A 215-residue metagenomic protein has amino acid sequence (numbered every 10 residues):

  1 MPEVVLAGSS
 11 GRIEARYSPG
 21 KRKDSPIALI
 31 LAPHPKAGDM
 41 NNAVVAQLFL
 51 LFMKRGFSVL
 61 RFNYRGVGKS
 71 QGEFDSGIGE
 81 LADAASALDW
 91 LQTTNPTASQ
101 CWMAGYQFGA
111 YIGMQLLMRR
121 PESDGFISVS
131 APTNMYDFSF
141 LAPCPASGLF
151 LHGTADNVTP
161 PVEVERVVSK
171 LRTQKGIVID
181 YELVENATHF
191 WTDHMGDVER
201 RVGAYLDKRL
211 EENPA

Functional and structural regions predicted by a protein language model:
L6-N95: Serine-hydrolase catalytic machinery in alpha/beta-hydrolase-like enzymes
G72, A187-E199: Catalytic histidine-centered segment of alpha/beta-hydrolase-like enzymes
A84-A146: Primarily recognizes the serine-hydrolase "nucleophile elbow" in alpha/beta-hydrolase and SGNH/GDSL folds
C144, L149-H152, D156: Short beta-strand/loop motif that positions the catalytic acidic residue of the alpha/beta-hydrolase fold
T154-T159, H189: Acidic catalytic loop of the alpha/beta-hydrolase fold
P160-K170: Short alpha-helix in the alpha/beta-hydrolase fold that links the catalytic acid
L171-F190: Catalytic histidine neighborhood in serine/cysteine hydrolases with alpha/beta-hydrolase-type architecture
M195-A215: Catalytic active-site module of serine/aspartate enzymes centered on a nucleophile-bearing elbow/loop
